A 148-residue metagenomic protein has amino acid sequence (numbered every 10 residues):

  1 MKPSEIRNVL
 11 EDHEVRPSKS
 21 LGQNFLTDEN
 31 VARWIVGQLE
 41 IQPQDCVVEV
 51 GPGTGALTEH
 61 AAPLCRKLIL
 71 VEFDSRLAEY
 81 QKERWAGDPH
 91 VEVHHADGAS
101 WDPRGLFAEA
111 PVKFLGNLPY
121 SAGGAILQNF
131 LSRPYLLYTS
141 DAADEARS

Functional and structural regions predicted by a protein language model:
M1-S140: Catalytic cores of RNA-modifying enzymes
Y138-S148: Single conserved hydrophobic/aromatic residue that forms the stacking wall/gate of nucleotide- or nucleobase-binding
